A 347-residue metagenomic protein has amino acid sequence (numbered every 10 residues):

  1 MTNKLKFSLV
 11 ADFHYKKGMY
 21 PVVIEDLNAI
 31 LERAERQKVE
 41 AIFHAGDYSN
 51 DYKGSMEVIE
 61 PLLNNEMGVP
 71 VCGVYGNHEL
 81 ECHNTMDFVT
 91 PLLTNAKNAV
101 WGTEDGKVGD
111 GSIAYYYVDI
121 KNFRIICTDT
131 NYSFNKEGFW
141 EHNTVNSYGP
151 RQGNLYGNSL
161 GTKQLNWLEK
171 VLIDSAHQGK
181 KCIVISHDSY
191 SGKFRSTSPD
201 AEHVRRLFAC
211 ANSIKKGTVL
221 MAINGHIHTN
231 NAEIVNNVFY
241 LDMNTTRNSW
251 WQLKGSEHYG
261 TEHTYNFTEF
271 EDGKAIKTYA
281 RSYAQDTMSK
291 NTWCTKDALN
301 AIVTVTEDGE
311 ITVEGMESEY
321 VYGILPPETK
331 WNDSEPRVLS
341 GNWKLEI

Functional and structural regions predicted by a protein language model:
M1-E57: N-terminal active-site segment of His-dependent metallophosphoesterases
K4, K38-V39, G68, H177-K181 (+1 more regions): A general structural motif
L9-A11, I42-D47, V71-N77, V184-H187 (+2 more regions): Active-site neighborhood of phospho(di)ester-bond hydrolases with catalytic His/Asp-centered motifs
F13-K16, Y48-D51, N77-C82, N131-F134 (+4 more regions): Solvent-exposed loop/turn segments at secondary-structure junctions within structured extracellular/periplasmic domains
A45-Y48, L172-K193: Short acidic, glycine-rich surface-loop motifs adjacent to enzyme active sites
K53-I173, H203-V219, E233-N236, Y240-K290 (+1 more regions): Extended active-site neighborhood of metal-dependent phosphoesterases/phosphodiesterases
H187-D200, L207: Extracytoplasmic, non-cytosolic globular domains
F270-Y283, N291, T304-I347: Acidic, His/Gly-rich catalytic cores of divalent-metal-dependent hydrolytic chemistry
